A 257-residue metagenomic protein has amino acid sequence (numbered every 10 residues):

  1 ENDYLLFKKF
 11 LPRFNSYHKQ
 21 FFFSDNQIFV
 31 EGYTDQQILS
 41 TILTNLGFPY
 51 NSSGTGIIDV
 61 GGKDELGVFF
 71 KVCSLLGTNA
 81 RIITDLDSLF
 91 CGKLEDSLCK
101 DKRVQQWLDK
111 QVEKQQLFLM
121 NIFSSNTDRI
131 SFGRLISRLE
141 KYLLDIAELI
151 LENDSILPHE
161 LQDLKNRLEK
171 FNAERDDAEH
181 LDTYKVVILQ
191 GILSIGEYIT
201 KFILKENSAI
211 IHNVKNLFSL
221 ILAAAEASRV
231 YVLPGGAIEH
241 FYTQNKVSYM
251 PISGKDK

Functional and structural regions predicted by a protein language model:
E1-Y4: C-terminal catalytic ATP-binding subdomain
F7: Catalytic core segments in nucleotide and nucleic-acid processing enzymes
L11-F29, Y33-K257: Acidic, Mg2+-coordinating catalytic modules of nucleic-acid enzymes
